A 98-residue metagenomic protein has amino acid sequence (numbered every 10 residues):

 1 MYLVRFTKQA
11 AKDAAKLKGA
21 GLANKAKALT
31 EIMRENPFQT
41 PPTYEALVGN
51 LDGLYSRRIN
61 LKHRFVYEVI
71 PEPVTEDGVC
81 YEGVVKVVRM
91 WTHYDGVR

Functional and structural regions predicted by a protein language model:
R5, Q9-K16, A20-N24, R58-R64 (+1 more regions): Enriched for short, Lys/Arg-rich terminal
N24-T30: PIN-domain endoribonuclease scaffold, especially VapC-family toxins
E31-R58: A short, surface-exposed loop/turn module that caps and links secondary-structure elements
